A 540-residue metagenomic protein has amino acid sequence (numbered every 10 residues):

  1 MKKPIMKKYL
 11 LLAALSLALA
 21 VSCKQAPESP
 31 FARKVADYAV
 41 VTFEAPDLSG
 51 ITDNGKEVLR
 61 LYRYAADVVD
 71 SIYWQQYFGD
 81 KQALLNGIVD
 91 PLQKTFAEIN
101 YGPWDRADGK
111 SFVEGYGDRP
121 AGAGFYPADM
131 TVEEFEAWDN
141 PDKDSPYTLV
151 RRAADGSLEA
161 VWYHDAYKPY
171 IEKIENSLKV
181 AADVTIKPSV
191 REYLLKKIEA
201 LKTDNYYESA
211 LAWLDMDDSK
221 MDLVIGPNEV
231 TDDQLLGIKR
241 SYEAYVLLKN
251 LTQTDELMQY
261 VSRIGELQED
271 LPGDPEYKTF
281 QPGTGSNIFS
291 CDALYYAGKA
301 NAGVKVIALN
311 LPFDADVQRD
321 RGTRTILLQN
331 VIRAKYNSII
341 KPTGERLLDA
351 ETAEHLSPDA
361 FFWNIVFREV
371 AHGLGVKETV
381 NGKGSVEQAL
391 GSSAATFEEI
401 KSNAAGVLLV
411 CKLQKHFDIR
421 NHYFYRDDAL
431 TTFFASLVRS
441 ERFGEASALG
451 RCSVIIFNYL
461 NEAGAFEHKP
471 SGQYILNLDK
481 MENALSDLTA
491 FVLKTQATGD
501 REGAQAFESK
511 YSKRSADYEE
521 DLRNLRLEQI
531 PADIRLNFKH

Functional and structural regions predicted by a protein language model:
L19-S22: C-terminal motif of bacterial Sec signal peptides marking the signal peptidase cleavage site
E28-K197: N-terminal helix-rich structural modules
Y163-A353, S357: Contiguous, non-catalytic segments that form substrate-binding/exosite surfaces or channel walls
K187, A395-L413: An active-site-proximal "capping" alpha-helix that borders the catalytic cofactor pocket
W363-K377, S402, V407: Active-site recognition of the HExxH zinc-binding catalytic motif
V376-I400: Post-HEXXH active-site segment of zinc metalloproteases
V407-A506, K510: Long, well-structured alpha-helical subdomains associated with metal-dependent extracellular/ecto-lumenal hydrolases
V492-H540: Extended, compositionally biased alpha-helical segments that mediate assembly or anchoring
